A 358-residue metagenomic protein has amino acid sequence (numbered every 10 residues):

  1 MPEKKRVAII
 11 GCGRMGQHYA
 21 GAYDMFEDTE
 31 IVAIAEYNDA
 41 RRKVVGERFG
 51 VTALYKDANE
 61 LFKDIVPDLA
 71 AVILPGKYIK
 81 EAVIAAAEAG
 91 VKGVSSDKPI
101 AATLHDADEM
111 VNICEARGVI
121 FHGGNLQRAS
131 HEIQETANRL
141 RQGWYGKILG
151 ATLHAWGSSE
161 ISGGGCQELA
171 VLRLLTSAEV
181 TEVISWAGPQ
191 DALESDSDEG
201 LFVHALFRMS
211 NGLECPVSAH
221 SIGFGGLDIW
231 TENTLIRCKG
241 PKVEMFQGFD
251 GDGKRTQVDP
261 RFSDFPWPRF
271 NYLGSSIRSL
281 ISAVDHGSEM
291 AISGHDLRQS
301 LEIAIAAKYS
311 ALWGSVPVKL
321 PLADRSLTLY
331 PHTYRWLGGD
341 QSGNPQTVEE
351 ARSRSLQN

Functional and structural regions predicted by a protein language model:
M1-F49: N-terminal Rossmann-like dinucleotide-binding module
Y19, F49-C114: Beta-loop-alpha module in the N-terminal Rossmann-like domain of NAD(P)-dependent dehydrogenases, especially those
E30-A33, A283-R298: Glycine- and charged-residue-rich phosphate/anionic-cofactor binding loop of Rossmann-like
R42, A82, M110, T136 (+1 more regions): Aromatic/hydrophobic pocket-lining residues that form π-stacking "cages" and hydrophobic walls in ligand
L69, S95, I100-E160: A contiguous active-site-proximal alpha/beta segment in oxidoreductase catalytic domains
L74, M290-H332: A contiguous, mid-protein "functional segment" used to position or interact with cofactors/ions or partner subunits
L149-F224, D228, H295: Rossmann-like dinucleotide-binding domain that binds NAD(P)(H)
L193-D198, S210-S276, S293, A307 (+4 more regions): NAD(P)-dinucleotide binding in Rossmann-like oxidoreductases
